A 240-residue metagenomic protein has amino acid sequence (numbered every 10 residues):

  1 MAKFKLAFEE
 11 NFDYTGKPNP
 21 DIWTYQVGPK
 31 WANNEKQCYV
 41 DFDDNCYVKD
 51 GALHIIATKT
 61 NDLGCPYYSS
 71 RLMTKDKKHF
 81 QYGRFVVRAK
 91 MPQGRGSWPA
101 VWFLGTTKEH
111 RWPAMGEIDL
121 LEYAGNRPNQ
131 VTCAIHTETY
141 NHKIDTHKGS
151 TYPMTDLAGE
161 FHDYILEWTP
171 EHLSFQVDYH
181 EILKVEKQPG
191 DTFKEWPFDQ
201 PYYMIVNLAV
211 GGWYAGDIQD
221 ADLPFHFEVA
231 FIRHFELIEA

Functional and structural regions predicted by a protein language model:
M1-A240: GH16 jelly-roll
